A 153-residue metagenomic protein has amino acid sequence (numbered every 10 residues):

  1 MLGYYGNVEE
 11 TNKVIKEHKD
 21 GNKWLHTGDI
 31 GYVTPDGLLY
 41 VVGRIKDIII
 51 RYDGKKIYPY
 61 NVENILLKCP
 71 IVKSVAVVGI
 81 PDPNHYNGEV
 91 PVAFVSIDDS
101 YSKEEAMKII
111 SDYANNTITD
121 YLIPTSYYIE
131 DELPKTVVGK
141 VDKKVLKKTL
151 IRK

Functional and structural regions predicted by a protein language model:
L2-G3, N12-K13, E17, K23 (+3 more regions): AMP-binding/adenylate-forming catalytic core of the ANL superfamily
N7-V8: Short Gly/aromatic-enriched secondary-structure transition segments
T119-I129: Conserved short beta-strand edge segments in small beta-sheet-based binding/regulatory domains
Y127-V138: Short proline/glycine- and acidic-rich turn/helix-capping motifs at secondary-structure junctions
